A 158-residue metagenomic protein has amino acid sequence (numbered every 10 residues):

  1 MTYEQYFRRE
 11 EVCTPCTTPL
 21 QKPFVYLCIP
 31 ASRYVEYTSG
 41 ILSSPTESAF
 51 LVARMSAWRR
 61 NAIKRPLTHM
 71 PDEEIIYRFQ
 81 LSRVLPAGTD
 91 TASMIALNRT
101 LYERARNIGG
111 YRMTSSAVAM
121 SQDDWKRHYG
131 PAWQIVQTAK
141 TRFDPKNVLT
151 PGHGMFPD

Functional and structural regions predicted by a protein language model:
M1-T100: C-terminal substrate-recognition/cap domain of FAD-linked oxidoreductases
E10-V12, R106-D158: Activity-critical C-terminal alpha-helical subdomain
